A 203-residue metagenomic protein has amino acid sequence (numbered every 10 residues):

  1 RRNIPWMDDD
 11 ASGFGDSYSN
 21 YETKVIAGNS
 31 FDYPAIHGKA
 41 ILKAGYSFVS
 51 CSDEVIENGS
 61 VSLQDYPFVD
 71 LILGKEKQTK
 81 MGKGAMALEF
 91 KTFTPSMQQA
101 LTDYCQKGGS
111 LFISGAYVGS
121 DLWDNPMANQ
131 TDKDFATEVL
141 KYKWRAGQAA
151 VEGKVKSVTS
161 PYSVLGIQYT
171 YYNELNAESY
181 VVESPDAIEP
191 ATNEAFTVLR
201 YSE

Functional and structural regions predicted by a protein language model:
R1-D65: Aromatic-Pro/Gly-enriched surface loop or interdomain linker that acts as a lid/target-recognition segment
A27, F48-V49, K75, A87-K91: Short, flexible loop segments at the rims of nucleotide/cofactor-binding pockets, characterized by
F48-S50, P67-L73, C105, S110-S114 (+1 more regions): Structural recognition of the beta-strand scaffold that forms the well-ordered cores of secreted hydrolase catalytic
V55-I56, K75-K77, Y117-S120, S202-E203: Short, solvent-exposed loop/turn segments at secondary-structure junctions
V61-Y66, Q106, P190-T192: Flexible, charged surface loops at secondary-structure boundaries
L63-E76, A85-A87: Short, well-ordered secondary-structure micro-motifs within conserved domains or adaptor modules
K77-S184, N193: A glycine-rich, often tryptophan-bearing local segment used as a flexible ligand/cofactor-contacting loop or short
K141, P190-E203: Short, Gly/Ser/Thr-enriched beta-strand-loop segments that form substrate-interacting elements of hydrolase/peptidase
